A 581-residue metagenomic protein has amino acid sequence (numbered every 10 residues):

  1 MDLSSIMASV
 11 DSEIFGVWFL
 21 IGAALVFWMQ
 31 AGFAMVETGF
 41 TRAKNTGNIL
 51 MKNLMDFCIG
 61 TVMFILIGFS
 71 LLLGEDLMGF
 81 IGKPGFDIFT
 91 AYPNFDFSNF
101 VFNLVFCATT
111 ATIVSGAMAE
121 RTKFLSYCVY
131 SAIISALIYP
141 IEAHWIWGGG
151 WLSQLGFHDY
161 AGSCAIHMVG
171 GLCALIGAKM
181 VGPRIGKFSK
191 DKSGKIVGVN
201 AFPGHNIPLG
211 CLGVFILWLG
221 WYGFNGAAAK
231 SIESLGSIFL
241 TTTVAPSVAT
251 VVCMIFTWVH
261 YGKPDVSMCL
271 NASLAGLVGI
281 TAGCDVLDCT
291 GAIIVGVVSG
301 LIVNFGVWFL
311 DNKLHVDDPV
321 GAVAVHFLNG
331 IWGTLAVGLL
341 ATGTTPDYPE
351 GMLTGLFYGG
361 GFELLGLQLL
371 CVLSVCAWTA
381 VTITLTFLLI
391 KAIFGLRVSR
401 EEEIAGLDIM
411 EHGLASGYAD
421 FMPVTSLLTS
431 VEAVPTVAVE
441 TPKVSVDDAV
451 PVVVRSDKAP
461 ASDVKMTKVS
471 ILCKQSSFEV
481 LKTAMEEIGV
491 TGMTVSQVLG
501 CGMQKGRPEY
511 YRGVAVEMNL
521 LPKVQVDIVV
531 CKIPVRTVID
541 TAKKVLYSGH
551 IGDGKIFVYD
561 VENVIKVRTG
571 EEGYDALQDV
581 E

Functional and structural regions predicted by a protein language model:
D2-D457: Glycine- and aromatic-enriched membrane alpha-helices
M410-L414, T429-E581: Positively charged, small/polar-rich N-terminal and surface patches that mediate targeting and assembly and bind
